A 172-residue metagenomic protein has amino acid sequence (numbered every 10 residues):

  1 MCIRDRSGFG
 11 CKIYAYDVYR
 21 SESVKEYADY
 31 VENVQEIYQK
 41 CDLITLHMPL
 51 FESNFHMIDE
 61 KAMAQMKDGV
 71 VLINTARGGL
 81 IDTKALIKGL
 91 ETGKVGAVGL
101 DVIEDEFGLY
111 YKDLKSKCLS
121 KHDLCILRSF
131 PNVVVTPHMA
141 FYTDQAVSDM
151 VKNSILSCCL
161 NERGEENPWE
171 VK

Functional and structural regions predicted by a protein language model:
M1-D68: Rossmann-like dinucleotide/phosphate-binding beta-alpha-beta segment
G69, G79-K172: Rossmann-like dinucleotide-binding domain for NAD(H)/NADP(H)
I73: Glycine-rich nucleotide-phosphate-binding loops and adjacent flexible coil segments
A76: Active-site beta-alpha turn of Rossmann-fold NAD(P)-dependent dehydrogenases/reductases
